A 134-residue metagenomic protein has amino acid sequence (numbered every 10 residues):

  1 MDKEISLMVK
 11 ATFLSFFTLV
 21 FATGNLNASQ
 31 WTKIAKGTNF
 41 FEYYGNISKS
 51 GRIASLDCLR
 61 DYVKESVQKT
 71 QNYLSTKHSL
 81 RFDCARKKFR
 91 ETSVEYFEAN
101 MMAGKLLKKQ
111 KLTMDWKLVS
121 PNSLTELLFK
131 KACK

Functional and structural regions predicted by a protein language model:
D2-F13: Bacterial N-terminal signal peptides that target proteins for export
A11-A22: Bacterial N-terminal signal peptides
N25-K134: N-terminal secretory-pathway/extracellular module detecting exported/lumenal segments and adjacent signal-anchor/first
